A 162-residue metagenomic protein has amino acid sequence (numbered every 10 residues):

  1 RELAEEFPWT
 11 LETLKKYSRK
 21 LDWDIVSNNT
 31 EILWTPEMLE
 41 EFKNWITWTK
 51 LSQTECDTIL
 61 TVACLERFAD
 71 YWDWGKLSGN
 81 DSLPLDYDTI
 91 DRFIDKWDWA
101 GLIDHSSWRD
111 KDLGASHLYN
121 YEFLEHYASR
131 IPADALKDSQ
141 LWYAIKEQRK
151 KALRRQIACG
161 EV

Functional and structural regions predicted by a protein language model:
R1-V162: Alpha-helical scaffold segments
